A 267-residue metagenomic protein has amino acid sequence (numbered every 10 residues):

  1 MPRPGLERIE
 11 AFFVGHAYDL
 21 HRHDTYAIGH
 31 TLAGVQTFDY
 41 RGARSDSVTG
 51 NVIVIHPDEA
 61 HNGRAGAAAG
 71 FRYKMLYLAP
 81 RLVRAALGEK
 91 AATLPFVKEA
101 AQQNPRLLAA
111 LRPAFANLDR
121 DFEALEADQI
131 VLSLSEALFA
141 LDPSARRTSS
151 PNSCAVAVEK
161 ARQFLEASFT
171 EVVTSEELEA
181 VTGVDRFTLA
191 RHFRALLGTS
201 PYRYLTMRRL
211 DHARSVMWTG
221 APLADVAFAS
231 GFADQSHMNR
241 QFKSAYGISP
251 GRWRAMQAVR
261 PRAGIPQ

Functional and structural regions predicted by a protein language model:
M1-L94: N-terminal regulatory/effector-sensing and dimerization cores that precede helix-turn-helix DNA-binding domains
H21-H23, H61, T188, Y202 (+1 more regions): Histidine-centered active-site/metal-ligand motif
G50, L189, F193, H237-M238 (+1 more regions): Short hydrophobic/aromatic patch on the recognition helix
A85-L87, Y204, W253: Residues that scaffold the ATP/ADP-binding catalytic core of kinase and kinase-like folds
E89-S150, Q163: Amphipathic alpha-helical segments enriched in hydrophobic/aromatic residues interleaved with Lys/Arg
R106, A110, S153-A161, L197 (+1 more regions): N-terminal positioning helix adjacent to the helix-turn-helix/winged-helix DNA-binding module
A114-E123, L134-A145, A161-T174, F193 (+4 more regions): Basic, amphipathic alpha-helical hairpins
Q163, A167-E177, V184, R194-N239 (+1 more regions): Terminal helix-turn-helix DNA-binding modules in bacterial transcription factors
